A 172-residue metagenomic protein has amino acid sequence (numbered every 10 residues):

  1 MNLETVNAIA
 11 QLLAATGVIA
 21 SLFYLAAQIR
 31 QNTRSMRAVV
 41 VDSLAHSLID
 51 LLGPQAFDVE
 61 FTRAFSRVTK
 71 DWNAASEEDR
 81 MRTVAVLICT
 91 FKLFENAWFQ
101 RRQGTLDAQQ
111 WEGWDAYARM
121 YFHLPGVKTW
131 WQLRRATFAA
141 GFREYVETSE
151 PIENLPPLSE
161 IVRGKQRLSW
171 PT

Functional and structural regions predicted by a protein language model:
M1-S35, V39: Membrane-embedded hydrophobic alpha-helical segments
Q31-T172: Amphipathic alpha-helical "stem/stalk" segments
